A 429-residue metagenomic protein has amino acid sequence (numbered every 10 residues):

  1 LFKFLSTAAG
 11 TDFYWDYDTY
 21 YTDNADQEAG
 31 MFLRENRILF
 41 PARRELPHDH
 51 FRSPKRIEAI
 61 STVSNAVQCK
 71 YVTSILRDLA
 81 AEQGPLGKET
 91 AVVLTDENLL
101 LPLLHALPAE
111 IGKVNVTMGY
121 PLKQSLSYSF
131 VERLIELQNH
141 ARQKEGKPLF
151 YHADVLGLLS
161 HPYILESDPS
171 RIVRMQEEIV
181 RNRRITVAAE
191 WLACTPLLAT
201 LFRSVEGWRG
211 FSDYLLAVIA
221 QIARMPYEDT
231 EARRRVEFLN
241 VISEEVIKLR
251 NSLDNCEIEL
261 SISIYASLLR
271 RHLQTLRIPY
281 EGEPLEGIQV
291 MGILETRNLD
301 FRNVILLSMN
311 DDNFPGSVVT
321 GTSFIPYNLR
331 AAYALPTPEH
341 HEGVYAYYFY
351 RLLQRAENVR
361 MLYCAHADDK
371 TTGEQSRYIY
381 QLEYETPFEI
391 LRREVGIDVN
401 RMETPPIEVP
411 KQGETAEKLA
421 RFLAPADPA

Functional and structural regions predicted by a protein language model:
L1-A429: Polyanion-engaging groove/track-forming segments
